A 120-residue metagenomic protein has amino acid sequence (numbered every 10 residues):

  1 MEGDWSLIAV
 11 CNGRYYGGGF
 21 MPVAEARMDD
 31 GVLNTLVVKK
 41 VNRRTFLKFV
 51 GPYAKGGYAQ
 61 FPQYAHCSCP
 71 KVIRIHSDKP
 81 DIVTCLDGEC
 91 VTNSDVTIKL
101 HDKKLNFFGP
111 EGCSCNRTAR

Functional and structural regions predicted by a protein language model:
M1-R120: Long C-terminal subdomains/extensions of small-metabolite kinases
